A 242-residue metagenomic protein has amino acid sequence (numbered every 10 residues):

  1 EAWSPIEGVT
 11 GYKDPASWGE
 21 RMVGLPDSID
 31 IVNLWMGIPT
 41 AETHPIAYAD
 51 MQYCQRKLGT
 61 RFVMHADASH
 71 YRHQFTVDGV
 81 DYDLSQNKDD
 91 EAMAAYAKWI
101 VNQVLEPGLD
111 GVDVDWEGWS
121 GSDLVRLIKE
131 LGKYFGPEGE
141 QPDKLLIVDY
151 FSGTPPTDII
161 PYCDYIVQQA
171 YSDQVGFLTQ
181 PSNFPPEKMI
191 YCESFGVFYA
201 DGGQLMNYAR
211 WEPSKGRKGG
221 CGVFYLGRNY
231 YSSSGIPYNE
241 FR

Functional and structural regions predicted by a protein language model:
E1-L205, K218, G222, L226-S234: Chitinase-like catalytic core of GlcNAc-active glycosidases
N207-P213: Short, surface-exposed beta-strand/loop micro-motifs that present aromatic residues
S233-R242: Aromatic-rich peripheral "rim/lid" segments of glycoside hydrolase catalytic domains that contact and position glycan
